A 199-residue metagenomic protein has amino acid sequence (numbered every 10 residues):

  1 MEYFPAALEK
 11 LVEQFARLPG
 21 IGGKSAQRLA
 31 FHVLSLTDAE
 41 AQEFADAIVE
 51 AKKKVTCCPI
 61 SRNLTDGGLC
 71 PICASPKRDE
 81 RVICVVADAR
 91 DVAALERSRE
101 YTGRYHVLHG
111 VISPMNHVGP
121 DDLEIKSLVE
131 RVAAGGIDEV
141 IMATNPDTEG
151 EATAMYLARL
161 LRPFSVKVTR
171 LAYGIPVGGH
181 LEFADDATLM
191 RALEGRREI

Functional and structural regions predicted by a protein language model:
E2-L8, R17, A30-V92: Cys/His-rich Zn2+-binding cysteine-cluster or related metal-binding knuckle/ribbon modules and their
Y3, L36, E40, N116-P120 (+2 more regions): Catalytic cores of large soluble enzymes that bind and process phosphate-bearing ligands
K10, V129-I141, N145-I199: Long C-terminal interaction/binding lobes of large macromolecular proteins
V12, Q27-A30: Alpha-helical structural signal
A16, L34, V49, A74-S75 (+6 more regions): Signal for well-folded cores of large energy- and translation-related assemblies
A26, S75-T144: Extended interfacial segments that mediate partner engagement and assembly in macromolecular machines
